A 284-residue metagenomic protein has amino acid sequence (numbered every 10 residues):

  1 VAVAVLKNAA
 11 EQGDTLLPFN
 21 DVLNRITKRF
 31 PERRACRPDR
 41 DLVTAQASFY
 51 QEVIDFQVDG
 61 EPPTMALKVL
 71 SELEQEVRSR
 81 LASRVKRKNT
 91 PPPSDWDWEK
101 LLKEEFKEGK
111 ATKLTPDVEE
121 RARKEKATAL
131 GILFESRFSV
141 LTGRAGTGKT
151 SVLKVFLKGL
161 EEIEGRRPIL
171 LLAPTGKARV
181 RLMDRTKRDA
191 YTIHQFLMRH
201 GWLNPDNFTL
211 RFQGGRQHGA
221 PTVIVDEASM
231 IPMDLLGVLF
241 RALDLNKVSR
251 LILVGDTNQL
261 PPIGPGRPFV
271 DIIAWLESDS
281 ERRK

Functional and structural regions predicted by a protein language model:
V1-K284: Conserved ATP-binding/catalytic motifs of P-loop helicase motor domains
